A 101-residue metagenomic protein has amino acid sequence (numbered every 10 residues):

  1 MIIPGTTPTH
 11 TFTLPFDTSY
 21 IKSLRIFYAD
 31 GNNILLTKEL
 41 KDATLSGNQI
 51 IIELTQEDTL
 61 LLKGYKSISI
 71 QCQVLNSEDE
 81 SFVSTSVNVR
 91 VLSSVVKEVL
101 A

Functional and structural regions predicted by a protein language model:
M1-A101: Contiguous segments within soluble domain cores/interaction surfaces
